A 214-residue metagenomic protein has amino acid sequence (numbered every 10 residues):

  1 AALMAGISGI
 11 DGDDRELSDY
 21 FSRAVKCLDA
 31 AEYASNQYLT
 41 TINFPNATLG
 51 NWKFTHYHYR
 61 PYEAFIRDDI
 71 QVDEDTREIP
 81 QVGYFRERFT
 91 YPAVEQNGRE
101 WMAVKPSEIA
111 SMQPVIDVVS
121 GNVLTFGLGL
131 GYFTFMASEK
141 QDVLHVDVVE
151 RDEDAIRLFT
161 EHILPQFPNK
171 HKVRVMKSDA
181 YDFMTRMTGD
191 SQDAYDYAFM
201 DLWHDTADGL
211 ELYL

Functional and structural regions predicted by a protein language model:
A1-E87: N-terminal auxiliary segments of SAM/dcSAM-dependent transferases
G98-S111: Conserved SAM-binding loop and adjacent beta-strand
S120-G129: Conserved class I S-adenosyl-L-methionine
L130-D142: Conserved SAM-binding loop of SAM-dependent methyltransferases across substrates and taxa, primarily the Class I
H145-E150: Conserved SAM-binding motif I beta-strand of class I
D152-D193, D205: S-adenosyl-L-methionine
F199: A conserved beta-strand element that flanks and buttresses the S-adenosyl-L-methionine
H204-L214: C-terminal substrate-binding/active-site "lid" region of AdoMet-derived donor-dependent transferases
